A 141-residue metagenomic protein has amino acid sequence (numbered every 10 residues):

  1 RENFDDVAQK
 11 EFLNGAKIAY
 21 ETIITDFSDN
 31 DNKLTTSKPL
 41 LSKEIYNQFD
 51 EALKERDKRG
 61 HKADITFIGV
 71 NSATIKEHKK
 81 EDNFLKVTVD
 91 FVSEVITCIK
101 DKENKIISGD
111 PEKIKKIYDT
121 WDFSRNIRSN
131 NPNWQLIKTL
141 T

Functional and structural regions predicted by a protein language model:
R1-I68: Core segments of small alpha/beta cavity-forming domains
E2-N3, V7-K10, K43, I68-A73 (+4 more regions): Surface-exposed loop/turn and secondary-structure junction residues enriched for glycine/proline
T35, R59-H61, I75, I107-G109 (+1 more regions): Residue-level detector of functional hotspots within protein domains
E51-K58, I68-A73, K102-I106, I117-D119: Short amphipathic alpha-helical surface micro-motifs
H61-D101: Surface-exposed, charged secondary-structure patches
K86-T141: Compact beta-sheet-dominated globular domain cores
